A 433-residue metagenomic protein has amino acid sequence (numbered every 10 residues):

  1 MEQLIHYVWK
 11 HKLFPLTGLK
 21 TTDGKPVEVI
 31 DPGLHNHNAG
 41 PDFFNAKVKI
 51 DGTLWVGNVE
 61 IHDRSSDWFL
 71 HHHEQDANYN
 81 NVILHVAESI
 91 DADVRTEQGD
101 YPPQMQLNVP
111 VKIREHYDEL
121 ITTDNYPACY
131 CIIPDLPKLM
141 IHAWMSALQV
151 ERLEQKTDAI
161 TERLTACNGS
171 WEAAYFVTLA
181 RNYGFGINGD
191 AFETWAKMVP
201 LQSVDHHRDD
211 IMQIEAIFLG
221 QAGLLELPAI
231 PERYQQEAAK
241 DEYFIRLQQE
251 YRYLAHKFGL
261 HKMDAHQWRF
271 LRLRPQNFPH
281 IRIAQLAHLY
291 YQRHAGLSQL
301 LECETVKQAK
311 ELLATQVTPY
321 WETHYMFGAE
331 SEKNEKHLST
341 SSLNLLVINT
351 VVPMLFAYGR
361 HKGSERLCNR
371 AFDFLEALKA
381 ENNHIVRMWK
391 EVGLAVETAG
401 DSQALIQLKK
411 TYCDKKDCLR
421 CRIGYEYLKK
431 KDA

Functional and structural regions predicted by a protein language model:
M1-Y7: N-terminal "leader" segments that precede or initiate the main folded domain
Y7-S66, Y79: N-terminal ordered "arm"
P32-H37, N45-I50, W68-Q75, I90-T96 (+2 more regions): Catalytic micro-motifs at enzyme active sites that drive phosphoryl/nucleotidyl and oxygen chemistry
H62-S66, S89, P110, E426: An acidic- and aromatic-residue-enriched active-site/binding cleft used to recognize and process polar
R64-V86: Mg2+/Mn2+-dependent nuclease catalytic core
N80-V82, V86-W144: Compact, glycine/acidic-enriched structural inserts
Q149-A404, D417: Hydrophobic, aromatic-lined core segments that form the binding pocket/scaffold for planar heteroaromatic ligands
E391-A433: Acidic, carboxylate-rich catalytic segments that either coordinate divalent cations
